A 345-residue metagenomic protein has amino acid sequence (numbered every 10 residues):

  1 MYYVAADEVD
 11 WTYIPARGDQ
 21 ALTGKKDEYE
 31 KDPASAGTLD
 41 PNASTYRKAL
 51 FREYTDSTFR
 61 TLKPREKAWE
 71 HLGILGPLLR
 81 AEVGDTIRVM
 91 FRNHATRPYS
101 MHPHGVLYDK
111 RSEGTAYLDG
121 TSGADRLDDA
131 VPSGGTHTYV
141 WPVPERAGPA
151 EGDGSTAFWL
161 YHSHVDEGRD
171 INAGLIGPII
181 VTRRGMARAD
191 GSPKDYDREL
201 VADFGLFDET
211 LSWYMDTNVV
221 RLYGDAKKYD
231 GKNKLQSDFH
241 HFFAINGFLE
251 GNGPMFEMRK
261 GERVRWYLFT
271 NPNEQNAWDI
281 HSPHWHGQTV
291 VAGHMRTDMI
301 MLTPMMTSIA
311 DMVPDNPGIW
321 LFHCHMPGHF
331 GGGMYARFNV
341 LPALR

Functional and structural regions predicted by a protein language model:
M1-R345: Copper-binding active sites and cupredoxin-like electron-transfer domains, recognizing His/Cys-rich ligand loops
